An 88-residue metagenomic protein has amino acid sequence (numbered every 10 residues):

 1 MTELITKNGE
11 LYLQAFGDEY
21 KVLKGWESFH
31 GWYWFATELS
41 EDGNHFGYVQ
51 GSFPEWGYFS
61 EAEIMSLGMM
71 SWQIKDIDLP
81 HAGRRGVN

Functional and structural regions predicted by a protein language model:
M1-N88: Charged interaction scaffolds used for protein-protein
